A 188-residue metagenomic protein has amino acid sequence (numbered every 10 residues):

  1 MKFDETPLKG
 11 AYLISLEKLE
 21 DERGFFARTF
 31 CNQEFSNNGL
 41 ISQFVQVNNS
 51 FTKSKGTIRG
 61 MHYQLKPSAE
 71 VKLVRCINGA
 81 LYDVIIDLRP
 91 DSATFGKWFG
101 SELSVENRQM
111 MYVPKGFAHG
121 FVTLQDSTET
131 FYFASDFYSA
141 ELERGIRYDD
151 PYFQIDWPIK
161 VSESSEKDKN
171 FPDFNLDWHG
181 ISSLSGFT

Functional and structural regions predicted by a protein language model:
M1-E106, S127, A134-T188: Non-catalytic, conserved peripheral segments adjacent to functional cores
L103-D126: Conserved metal-binding segment of the jelly-roll/cupin
